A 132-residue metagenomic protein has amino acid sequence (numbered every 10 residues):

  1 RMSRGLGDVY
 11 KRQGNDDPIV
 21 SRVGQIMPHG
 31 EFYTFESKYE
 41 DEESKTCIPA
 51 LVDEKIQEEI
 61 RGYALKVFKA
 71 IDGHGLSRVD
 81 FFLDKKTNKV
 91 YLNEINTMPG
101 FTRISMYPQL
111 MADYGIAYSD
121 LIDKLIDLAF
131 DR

Functional and structural regions predicted by a protein language model:
R1-G7: Single conserved hydrophobic/aromatic residue that forms the stacking wall/gate of nucleotide- or nucleobase-binding
G7-S37, V79, V90-N96: Beta-strand scaffold of nucleotide-dependent catalytic cores
Y10-R12, F68-F101, M111: Conserved metal-phosphate-binding beta-hairpin within the catalytic cores of diverse ATP-dependent phosphoryl-transfer
E31-Y33, T102-L110: A short, polar/charged loop-to-alpha-helix boundary motif
F35, I48, F101: Short clusters of hydrophobic/aromatic residues that line enzyme substrate/ligand-binding pockets
Y39-K85: A long amphipathic alpha-helix within ATP-dependent nucleotide-binding catalytic cores
Y107-S119: Short, flexible active-site recognition loops that position polar ligands and cofactors
L121-R132: Cysteine/selenocysteine-centered motifs that mediate thiol-based redox chemistry or coordinate metal-sulfur cofactors
